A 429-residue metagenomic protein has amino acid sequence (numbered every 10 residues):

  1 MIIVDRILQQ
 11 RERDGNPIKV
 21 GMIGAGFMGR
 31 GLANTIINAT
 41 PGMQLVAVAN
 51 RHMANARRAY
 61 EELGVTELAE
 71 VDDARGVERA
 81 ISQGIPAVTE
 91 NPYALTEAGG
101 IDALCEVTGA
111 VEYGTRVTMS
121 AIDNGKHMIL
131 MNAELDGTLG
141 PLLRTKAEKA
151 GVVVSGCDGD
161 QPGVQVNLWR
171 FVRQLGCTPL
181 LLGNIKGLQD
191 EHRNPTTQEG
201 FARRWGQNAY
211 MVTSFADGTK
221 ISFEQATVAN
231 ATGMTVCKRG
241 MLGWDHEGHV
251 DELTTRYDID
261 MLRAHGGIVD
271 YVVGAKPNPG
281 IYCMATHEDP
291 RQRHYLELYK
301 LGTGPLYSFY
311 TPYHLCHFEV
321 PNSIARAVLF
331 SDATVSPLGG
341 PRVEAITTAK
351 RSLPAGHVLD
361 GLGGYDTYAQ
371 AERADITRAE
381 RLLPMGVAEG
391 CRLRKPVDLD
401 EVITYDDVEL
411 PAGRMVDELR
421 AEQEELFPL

Functional and structural regions predicted by a protein language model:
M1-S120: N-terminal glycine-/serine-/threonine-rich beta1-alpha1-beta2 phosphate-ribose binding loop of Rossmann-like
I2-R11, F201, W205-L429: C-terminal catalytic/substrate-binding lobe primarily of soluble NAD(P)-dependent oxidoreductases
R51, Y93, G109-A110, N132-D136 (+4 more regions): Short, ordered loop/turn segments at secondary-structure junctions
A54-N55, L135-R144, Q161-Q165, K186-D190 (+1 more regions): Short gly/pro/ser/thr-enriched loop/turn and capping motifs at secondary-structure boundaries
Y60-E61, R116, G140-L143, V166-W169 (+5 more regions): Short acidic, glycine/serine/threonine-rich loops at helix termini
T108, E112-N124, M131-V152, D158: Rossmann-fold NAD(P)-binding glycine/threonine-rich loop
A147-G151, S155-K220: Rossmann-like NAD(P)H-binding beta-loop-alpha module
